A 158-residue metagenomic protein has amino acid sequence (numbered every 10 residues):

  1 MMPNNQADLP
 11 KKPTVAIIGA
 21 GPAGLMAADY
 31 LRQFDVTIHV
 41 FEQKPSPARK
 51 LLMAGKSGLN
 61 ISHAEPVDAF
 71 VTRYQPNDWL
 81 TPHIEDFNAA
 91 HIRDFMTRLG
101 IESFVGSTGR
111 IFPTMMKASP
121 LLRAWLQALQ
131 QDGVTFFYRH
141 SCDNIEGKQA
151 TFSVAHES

Functional and structural regions predicted by a protein language model:
D8-A23, H39: Beta1/beta-strand and adjacent pyrophosphate-binding region of the FAD-binding site in flavoprotein oxidoreductases
K11-P13, A155-S158: Core beta-strand elements of the Rossmann-like FAD/NAD(P) dinucleotide-binding domain in flavoenzyme oxidoreductases
A16-I18, R32-K56: Glycine-rich FAD pyrophosphate-binding loop
M26: Short alpha-helical segment within the catalytic ATP-binding CA
V40-E42, V105, F136-Y138: General beta-strand structural signal in soluble alpha/beta enzymes
K56-V105: Glycine-rich active-site loop/strand segments that organize a redox cofactor
L80-A90, S107-Q127, F137: Short beta-strand to alpha-helix junction loop
Y138-Q149: A conserved short coil-to-beta-strand element within the FAD-binding core of flavoproteins
